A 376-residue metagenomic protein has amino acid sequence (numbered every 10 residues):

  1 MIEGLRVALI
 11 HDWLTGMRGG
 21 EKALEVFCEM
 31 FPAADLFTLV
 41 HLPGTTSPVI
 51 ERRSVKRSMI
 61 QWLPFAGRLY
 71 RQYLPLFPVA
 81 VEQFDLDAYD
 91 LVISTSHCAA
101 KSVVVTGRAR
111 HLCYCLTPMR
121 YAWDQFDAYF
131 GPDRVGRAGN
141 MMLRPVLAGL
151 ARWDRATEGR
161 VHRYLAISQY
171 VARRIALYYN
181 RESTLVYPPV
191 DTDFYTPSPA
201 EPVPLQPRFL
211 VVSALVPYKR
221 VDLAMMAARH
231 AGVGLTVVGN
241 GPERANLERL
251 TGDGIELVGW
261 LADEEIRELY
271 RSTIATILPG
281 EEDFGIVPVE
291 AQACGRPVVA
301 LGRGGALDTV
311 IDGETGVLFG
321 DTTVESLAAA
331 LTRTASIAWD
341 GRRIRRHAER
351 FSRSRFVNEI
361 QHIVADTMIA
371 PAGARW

Functional and structural regions predicted by a protein language model:
G131-Y164, A172-R173: Membrane-proximal helix-turn-helix segments that form the acceptor-binding/catalytic region of lipid-linked
P197-G232, T236: Conserved donor-binding/catalytic core segment of Leloir-type glycosyltransferases
F209, R271-D283, R296: Acidic donor-binding loop of glycosyltransferase active sites
A245-E268: Nucleotide-activated donor-binding/catalytic signature segment of Leloir-type glycosyltransferases, i.e., the conserved
E268-T273, I360: Short alpha-helical donor nucleotide-sugar binding micro-motif in glycosyltransferases
I277, P297-L301, V310: Short hydrophobic beta-strand element within catalytic cores of glycosyltransferases and related nucleotide-activated
D312-G313, V317-V324, T332-A338: Conserved acidic donor-binding segment of nucleotide-sugar-dependent glycosyltransferases
T322, A335-D366, A372-R375: A charged, aromatic-enriched C-terminal amphipathic alpha-helix characteristic of glycosyltransferases across folds
